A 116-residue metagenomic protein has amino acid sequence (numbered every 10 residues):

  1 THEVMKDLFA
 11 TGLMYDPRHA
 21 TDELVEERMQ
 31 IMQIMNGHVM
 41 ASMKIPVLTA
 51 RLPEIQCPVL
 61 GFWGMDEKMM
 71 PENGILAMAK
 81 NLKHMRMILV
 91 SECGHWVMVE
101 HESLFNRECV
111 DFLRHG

Functional and structural regions predicted by a protein language model:
T1-C57: Conserved alpha/beta-hydrolase catalytic His-Asp/Glu region
T11, W96, F112: Short alpha-helical functional segments enriched in proximate histidine and acidic residues
R18-L24, P71-A77, C109-F112: A general structural signal for short secondary-structure boundary/capping elements
H19, I31-M32, G37-S42, W63-G64 (+2 more regions): Anionic, Ser/Thr-rich low-complexity intrinsically disordered regions
E54-C93, L104-R107: Conserved loop-alpha-helix segment in the C-terminal half of the alpha/beta-hydrolase fold that carries the catalytic
V99-L113: Post-His helix in hydrolase/transferase enzymes
